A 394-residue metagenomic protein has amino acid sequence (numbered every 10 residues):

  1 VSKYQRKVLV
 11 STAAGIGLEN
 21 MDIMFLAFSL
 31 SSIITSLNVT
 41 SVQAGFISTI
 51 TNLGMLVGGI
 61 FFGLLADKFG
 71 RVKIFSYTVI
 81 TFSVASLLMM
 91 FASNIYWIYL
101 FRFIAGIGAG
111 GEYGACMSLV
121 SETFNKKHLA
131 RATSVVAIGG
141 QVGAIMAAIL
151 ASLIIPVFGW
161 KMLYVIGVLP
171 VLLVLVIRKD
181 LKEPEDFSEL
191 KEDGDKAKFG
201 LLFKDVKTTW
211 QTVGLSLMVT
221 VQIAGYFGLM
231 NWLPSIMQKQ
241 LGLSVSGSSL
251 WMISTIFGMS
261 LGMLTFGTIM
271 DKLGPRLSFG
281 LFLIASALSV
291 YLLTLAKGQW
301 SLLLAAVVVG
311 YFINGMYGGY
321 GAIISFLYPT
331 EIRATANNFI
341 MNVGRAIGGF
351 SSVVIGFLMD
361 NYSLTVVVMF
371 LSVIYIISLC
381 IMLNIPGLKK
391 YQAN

Functional and structural regions predicted by a protein language model:
A27, T208-M263: Extracytoplasmic gate region of multi-pass secondary transporters
I33-I34, L65-A66, L150-F158, M237-Q238 (+2 more regions): Interfacial helix-cap and linker-helix signal at transmembrane-aqueous boundaries of multi-pass secondary transporters
N38, G70, F91-W97, N125 (+2 more regions): Helix-breaking motifs and short loop linkers at transmembrane-helix boundaries and internal kinks in secondary membrane
V57-S93: Conserved MFS/SLC helix-loop-helix module at the cytosolic interface between two early adjacent transmembrane helices
K68-T78, K272-L283: Cytoplasmic membrane-interface "Motif A"-like loop-to-helix N-cap segments of 12-TM Major Facilitator Superfamily
F101-I138: Cytoplasmic helix-loop-helix junction between adjacent transmembrane helices in 12-TM secondary transporters
V136-K179: Helix-loop-helix hairpin linking two adjacent transmembrane segments in secondary transporters
L327, E331-D360: A late C-terminal transmembrane helix in Major Facilitator Superfamily
